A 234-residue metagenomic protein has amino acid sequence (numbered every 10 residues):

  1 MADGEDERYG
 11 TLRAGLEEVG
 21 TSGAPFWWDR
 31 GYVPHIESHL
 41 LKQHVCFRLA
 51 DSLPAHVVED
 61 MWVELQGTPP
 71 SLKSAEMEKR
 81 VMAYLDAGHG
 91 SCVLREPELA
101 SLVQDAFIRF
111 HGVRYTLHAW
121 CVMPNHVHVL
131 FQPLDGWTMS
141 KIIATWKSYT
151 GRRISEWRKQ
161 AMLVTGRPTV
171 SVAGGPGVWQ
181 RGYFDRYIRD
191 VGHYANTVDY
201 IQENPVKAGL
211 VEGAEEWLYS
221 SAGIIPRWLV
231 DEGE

Functional and structural regions predicted by a protein language model:
M1-E234: Short catalytic/metal-binding and nucleic-acid-binding patches
